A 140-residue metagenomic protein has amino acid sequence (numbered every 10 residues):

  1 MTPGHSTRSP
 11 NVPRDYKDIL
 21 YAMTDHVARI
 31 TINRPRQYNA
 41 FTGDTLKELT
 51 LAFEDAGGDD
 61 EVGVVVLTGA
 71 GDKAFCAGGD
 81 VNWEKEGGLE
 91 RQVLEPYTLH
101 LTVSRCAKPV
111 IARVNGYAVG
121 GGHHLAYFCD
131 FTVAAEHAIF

Functional and structural regions predicted by a protein language model:
T2-T68: Conserved CoA-thioester-binding segment of acyl-CoA-metabolizing enzymes
P13, E61, G69-R105, A118: Glycine- (often His-adjacent) and acidic-residue-rich active-site loop that binds/positions the CoA thioester
I30, L67, D80, L125-Y127: Hydrophobic/aromatic residues within transmembrane alpha-helices of multi-pass small-molecule transporters
N33, N39, G78-D80, G116 (+1 more regions): Conserved phosphate-binding and hydrolysis motifs of nucleotide-dependent enzymes
T45-E48, E95, L125: Hydrophobic alpha-helical membrane-association signature
T102-F140: Glycine-rich beta-to-alpha active-site loop
